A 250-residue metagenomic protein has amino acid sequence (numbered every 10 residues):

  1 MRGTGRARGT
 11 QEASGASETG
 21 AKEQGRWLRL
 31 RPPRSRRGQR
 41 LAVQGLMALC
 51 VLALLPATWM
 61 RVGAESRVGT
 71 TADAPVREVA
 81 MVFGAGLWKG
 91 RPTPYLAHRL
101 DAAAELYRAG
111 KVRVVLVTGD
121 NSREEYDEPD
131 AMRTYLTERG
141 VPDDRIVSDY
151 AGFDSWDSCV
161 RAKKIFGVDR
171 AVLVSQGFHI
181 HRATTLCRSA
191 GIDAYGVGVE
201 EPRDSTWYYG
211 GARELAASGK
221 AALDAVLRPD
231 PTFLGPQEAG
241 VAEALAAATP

Functional and structural regions predicted by a protein language model:
R2-A74, L234, E238: N-terminal membrane-anchoring alpha-helices
R2-R8, W27-L28, W59-A212: A structural signal for short, hydrophobic/glycine-enriched beta-strand patches
E23-G25, D101, P229: N-terminal functional modules and adjacent low-complexity/disordered segments of proteins
L30-P32, E138, A247: Generic detector of low-complexity/intrinsically disordered segments and short hydrophobic N-terminal stretches
R34-A42, D204, Y208, A212-L215: Structural motif marking the loop-to-transmembrane transition
G140, A190-I192, S218-A221, A239-L245: Short, highly charged low-complexity linear segments
G211-D230: A transmembrane-helix-recognition feature enriched in membrane-embedded lipid enzymes and envelope glyco-/phospholipid
P229-P250: Short linear elements at protein peripheries
